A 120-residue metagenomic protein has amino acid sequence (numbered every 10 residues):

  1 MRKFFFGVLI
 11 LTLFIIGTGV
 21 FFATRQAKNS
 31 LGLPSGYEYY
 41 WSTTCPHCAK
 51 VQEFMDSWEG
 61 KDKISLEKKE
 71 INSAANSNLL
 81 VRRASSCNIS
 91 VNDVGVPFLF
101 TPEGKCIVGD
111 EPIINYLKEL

Functional and structural regions predicted by a protein language model:
R2-F5: Feature marks short, highly hydrophobic, charge-poor N-terminal signal-anchor/signal peptide-like helices that anchor
G7-F21: Hydrophobic membrane-insertion alpha-helices, especially the h-region of bacterial N-terminal signal peptides
A27-K69: Local sequence-structure signature of Cys/Sec-based thiol-disulfide redox active-site neighborhoods
C48, N76, I107-D110: Extracytoplasmic/secreted cell-surface and envelope-processing proteins
V51-M55, S77, V81, I114: Extracytoplasmic/secreted envelope proteins and their assembly/folding machinery, especially bacterial periplasmic
K63-R82: Thiol-based oxidoreductase modules, predominantly thioredoxin-like and allied folds used for disulfide exchange
R83-G104: Short, structured active-site "lid" loops
F100-L120: Non-catalytic, surface beta->alpha helical segment in thiol-disulfide oxidoreductase systems
